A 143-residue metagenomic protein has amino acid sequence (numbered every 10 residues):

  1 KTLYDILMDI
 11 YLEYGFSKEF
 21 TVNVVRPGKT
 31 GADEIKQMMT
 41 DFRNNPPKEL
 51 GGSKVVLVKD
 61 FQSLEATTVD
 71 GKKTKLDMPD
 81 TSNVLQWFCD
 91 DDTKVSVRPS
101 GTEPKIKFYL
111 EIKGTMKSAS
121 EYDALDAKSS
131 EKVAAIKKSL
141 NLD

Functional and structural regions predicted by a protein language model:
K1-R98, M116, Y122, S129-D143: Phosphate-binding and adjacent anionic-ligand microenvironments
G101-E103: A generic beta-sheet turn/junction motif
